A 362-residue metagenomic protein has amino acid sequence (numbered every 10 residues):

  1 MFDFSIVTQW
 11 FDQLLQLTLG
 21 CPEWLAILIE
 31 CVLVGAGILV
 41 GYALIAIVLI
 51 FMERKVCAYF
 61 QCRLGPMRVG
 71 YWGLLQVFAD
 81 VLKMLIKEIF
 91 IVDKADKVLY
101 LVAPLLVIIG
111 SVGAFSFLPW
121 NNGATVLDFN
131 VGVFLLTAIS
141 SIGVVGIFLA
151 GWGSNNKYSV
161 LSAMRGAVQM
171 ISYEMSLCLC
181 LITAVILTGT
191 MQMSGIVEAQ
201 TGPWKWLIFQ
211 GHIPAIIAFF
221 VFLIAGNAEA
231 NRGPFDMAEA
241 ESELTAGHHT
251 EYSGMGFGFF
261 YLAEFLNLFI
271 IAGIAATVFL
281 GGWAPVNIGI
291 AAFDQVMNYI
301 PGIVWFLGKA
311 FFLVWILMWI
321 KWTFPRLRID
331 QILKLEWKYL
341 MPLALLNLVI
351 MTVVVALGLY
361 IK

Functional and structural regions predicted by a protein language model:
M1-K362: Selective transmembrane helix interface/packing segments
